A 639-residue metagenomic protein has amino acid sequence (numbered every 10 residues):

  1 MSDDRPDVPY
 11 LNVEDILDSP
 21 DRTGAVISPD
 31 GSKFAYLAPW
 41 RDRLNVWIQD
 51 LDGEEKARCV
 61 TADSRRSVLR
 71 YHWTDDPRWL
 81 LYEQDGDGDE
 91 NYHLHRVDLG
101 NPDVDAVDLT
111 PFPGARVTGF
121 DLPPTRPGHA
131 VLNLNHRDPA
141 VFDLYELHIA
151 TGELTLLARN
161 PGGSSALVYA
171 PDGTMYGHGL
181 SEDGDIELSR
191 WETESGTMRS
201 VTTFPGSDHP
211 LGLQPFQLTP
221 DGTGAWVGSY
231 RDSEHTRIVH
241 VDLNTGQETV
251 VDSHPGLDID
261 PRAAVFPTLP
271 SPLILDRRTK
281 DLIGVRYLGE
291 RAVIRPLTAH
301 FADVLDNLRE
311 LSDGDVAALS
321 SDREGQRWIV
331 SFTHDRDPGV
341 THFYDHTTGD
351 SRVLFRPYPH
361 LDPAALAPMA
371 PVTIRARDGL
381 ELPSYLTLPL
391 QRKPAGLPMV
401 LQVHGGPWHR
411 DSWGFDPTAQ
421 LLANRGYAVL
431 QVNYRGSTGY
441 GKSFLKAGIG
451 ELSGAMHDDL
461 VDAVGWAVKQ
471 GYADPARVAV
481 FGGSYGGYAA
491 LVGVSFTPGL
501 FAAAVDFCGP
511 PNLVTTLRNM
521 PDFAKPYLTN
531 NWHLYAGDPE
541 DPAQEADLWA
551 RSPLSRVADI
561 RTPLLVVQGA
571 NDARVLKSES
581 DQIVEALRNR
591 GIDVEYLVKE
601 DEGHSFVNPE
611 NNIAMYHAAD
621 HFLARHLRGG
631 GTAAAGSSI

Functional and structural regions predicted by a protein language model:
S2-V8, N12-G24, P29-K33, L37-R70 (+4 more regions): Peripheral, non-catalytic segments that deliver or gate enzyme domains
E55, V104, G196, Y427 (+3 more regions): A structural micro-motif
V131, I283, V372, L401 (+4 more regions): Hydrophobic/aromatic beta-strand patches that form the interior of the parallel beta-sheet core in alpha/beta enzyme
G228, T387, Q402-V403, F481 (+1 more regions): Short hydrophobic segments within beta-strands
A395-G405: Short beta-strand element of the alpha/beta-hydrolase
M399, A423-N433, E595: A fold-wide structural signal in alpha/beta-hydrolase
G405-P407, Y485-G486: Acidic helix/loop microenvironments that form the catalytic cleft of cell-wall polysaccharide enzymes
Y434-I639: Active-site-proximal cap/loop segments of hydrolase catalytic domains
